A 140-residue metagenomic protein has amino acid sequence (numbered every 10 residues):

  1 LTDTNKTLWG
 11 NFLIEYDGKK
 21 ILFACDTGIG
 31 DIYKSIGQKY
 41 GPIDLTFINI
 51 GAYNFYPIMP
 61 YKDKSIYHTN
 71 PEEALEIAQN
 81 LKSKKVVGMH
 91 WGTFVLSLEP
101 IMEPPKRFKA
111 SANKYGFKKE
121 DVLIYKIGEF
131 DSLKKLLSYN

Functional and structural regions predicted by a protein language model:
L1-G41, I127-N140: Core dinuclear metal-dependent hydrolase active-site scaffold
G28-Y125: Cap/insert and terminal regions of metallo-dependent hydrolase folds
